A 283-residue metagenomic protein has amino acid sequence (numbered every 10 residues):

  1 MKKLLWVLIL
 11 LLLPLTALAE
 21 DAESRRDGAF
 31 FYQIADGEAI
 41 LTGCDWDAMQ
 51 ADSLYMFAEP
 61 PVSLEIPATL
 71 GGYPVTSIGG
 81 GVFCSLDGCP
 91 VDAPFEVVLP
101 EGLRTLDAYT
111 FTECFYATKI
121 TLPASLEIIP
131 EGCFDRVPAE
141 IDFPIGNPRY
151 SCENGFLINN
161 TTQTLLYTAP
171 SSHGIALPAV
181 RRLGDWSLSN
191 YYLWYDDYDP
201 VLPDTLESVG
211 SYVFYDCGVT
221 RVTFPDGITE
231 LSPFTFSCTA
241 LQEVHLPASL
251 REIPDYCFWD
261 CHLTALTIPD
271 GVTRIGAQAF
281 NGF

Functional and structural regions predicted by a protein language model:
M1-L5: Positively charged n-region of N-terminal signal peptides that target proteins for export
W6-A19: Hydrophobic h-region of N-terminal signal peptides that target proteins for export in Gram-negative bacteria
L13, F57-A58, C133-D135, F236-S237 (+1 more regions): Alpha-helix C-terminal capping segments
E20-Y55, E153-F156, N160: Short beta-strand/loop segment at the start of cytosolic alpha/beta domains
D36-E38, A58-T76, G88-T105, C114-I128 (+7 more regions): Structural signature of tandem-repeat unit edges
M56, V82-D87: Acidic, Ser/Thr
G80-V82, A108-T110, E131-C133, W186-S187 (+4 more regions): Consensus positions within tandem repeat domains that build extended binding/scaffold surfaces
